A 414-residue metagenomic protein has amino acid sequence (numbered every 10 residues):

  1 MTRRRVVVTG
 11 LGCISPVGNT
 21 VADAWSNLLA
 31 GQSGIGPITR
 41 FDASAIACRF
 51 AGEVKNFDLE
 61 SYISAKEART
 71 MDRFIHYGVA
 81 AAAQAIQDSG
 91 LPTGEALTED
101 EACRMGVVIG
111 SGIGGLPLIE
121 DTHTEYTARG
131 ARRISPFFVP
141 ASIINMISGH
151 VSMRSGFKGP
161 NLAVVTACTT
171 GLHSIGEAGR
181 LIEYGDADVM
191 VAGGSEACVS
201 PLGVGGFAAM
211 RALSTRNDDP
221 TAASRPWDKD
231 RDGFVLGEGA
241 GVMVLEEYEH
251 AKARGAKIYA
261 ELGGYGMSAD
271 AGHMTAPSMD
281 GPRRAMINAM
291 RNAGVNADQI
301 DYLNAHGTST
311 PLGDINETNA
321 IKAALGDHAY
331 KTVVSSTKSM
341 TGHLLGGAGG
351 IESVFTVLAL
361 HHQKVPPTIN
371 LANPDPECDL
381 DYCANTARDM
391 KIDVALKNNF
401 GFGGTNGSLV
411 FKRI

Functional and structural regions predicted by a protein language model:
M1-E67, E249-E261, F355-T368, K412-I414: ACP-dependent fatty acid/polyketide chain-elongation machinery
R5-T9, G36, D218-A293, D301-Y302: Condensing-enzyme catalytic core mediating Claisen C-C bond formation in acyl metabolism
V8, L29-T166, S195-G206, Q299-G313: Conserved beta-ketoacyl condensing-enzyme motif
A22-L29, G115-A131, L181-Y184, V204-N217 (+4 more regions): A glycine- and small-aliphatic-rich helix-loop capping segment at beta-alpha/alpha-beta transitions that lines
G78-P92, I144-I147, S152-E196, V235-A256 (+2 more regions): Active-site-proximal alpha-helical scaffold in enzymes
A85-E101, A251-I258, M286-Y302, A324-H328: Phosphate/pyrophosphate-binding loops at sites that engage ATP/ADP/AMP, CoA/4′-phosphopantetheine, polyphosphate
A128-S135, H173-G176, R180, Y184 (+4 more regions): Glycine-/small-residue-rich "gating" segment that lines the acyl/pantetheine channel and substrate pocket
D186-D232, Y265-P277, G307-D314, K331-D381: Acyl-CoA/ACP chain-elongation machinery
